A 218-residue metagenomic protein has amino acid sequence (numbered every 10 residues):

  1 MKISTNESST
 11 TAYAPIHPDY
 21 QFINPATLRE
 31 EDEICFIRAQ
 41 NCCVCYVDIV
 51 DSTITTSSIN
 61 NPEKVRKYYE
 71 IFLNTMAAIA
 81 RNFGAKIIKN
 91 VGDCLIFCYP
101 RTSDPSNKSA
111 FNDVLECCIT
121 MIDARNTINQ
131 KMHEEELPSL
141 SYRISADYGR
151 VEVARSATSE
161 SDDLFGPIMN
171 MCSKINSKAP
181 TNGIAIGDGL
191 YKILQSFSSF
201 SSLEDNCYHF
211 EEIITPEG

Functional and structural regions predicted by a protein language model:
M1-E30, E160, T181-G218: Intrinsically disordered, glycine/charged-rich C-terminal tails and inter-domain linkers that flank nucleotidyl cyclase
E30-D113: Catalytic NTP-binding/metal-coordinating core of nucleotidyl cyclase/transferase enzymes
I54, V153, I193: Conserved protein kinase catalytic core
Y68-F72, C117, M121, M171: Hydrophobic alpha-helical membrane-association signature
L73, A77, I119-I122, N126-N129 (+1 more regions): Structural signal for well-ordered, non-membrane alpha-helices
F83-A110, I128-P167: Catalytic core of nucleotidyl cyclases, primarily class III adenylyl/guanylyl cyclases
D147, P167-K192: Catalytic/regulatory signature loops of cyclic-dinucleotide turnover enzymes and related class III nucleotidyl cyclases
